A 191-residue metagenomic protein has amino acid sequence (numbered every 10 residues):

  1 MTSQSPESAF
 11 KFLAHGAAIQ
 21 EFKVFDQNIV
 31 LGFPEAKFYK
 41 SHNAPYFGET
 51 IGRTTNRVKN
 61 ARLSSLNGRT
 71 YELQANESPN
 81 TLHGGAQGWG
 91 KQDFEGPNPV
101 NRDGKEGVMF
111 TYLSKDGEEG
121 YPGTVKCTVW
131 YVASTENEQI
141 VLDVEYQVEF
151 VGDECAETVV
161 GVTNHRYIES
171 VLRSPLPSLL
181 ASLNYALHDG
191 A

Functional and structural regions predicted by a protein language model:
M1-A191: Surface-exposed acidic/polar loop and edge beta-strand patches at domain peripheries
